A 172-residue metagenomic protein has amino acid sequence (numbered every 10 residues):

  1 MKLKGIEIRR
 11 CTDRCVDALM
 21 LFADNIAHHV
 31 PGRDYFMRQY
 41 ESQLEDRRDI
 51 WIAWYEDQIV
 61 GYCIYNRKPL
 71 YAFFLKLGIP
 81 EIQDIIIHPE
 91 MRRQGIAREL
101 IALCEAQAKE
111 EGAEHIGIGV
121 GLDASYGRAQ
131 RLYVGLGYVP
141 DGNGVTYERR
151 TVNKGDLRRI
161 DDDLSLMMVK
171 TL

Functional and structural regions predicted by a protein language model:
I6, D13-H88, I101, Q107 (+1 more regions): Acetyl-CoA-dependent GNAT
R48, D161-M167: Short hydrophobic/aromatic beta-strand or adjacent loop that forms the aromatic wall/cage of a ligand/substrate-binding
I87, R93-A106, R131, G135: Conserved acetyl-CoA-binding loop-helix of GNAT-fold acetyltransferases
A108-L122: Conserved GNAT acetyl-CoA-binding A-motif
I118-A129, T146-T151: Conserved beta-strand-loop-alpha-helix junction that forms the acyl-donor binding cleft
Y133-N143: Conserved acetyl-CoA-binding loop of GNAT-fold acetyltransferases
V152-I160: Short proline/glycine-enriched turn/loop segments at secondary-structure junctions
